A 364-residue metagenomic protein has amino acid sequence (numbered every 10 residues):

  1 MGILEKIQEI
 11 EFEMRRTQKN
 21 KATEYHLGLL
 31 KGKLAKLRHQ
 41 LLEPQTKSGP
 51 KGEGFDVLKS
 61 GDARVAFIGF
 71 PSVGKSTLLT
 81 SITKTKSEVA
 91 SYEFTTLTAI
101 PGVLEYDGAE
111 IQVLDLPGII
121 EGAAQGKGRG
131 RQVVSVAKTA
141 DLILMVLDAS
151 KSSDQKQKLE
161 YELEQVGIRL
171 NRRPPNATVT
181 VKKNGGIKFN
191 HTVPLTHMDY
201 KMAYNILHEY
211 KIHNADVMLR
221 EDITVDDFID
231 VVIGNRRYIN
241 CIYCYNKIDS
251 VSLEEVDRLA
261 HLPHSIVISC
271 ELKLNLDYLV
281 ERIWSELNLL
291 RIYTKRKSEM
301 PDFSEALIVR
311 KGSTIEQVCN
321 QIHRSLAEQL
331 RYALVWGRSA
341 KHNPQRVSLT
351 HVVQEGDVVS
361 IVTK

Functional and structural regions predicted by a protein language model:
M1-G2, D227: Short leucine-rich amphipathic alpha-helices used at interfaces
G2-Y210: Conserved G1/Walker A P-loop phosphate-binding module
R16, A22-A63, I68, V73 (+1 more regions): C-terminal-of-GTPase-core extension/linker across diverse P-loop GTPases
